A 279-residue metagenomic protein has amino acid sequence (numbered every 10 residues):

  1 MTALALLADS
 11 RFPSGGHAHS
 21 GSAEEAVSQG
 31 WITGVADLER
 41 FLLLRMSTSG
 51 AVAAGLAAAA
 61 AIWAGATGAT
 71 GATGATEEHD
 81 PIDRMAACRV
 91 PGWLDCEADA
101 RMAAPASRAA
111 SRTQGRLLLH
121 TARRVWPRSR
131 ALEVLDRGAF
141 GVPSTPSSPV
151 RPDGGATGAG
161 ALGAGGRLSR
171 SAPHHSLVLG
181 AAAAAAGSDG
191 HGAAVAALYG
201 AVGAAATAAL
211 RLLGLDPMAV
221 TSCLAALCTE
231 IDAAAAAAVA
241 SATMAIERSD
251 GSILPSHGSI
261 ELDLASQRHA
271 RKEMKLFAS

Functional and structural regions predicted by a protein language model:
M1-G68, E77-P143, L162-S279: Metal- and O2-centered redox machinery and metal/ROS homeostasis
T67-T70, T157: Long low-complexity, repeat-rich segments biased toward Pro/Ser/Thr/Ala that often serve as propeptides
T73-G74: Glycine-centered signal
S144-S148: Serine residues within intrinsically disordered or low-complexity segments
R151-A164: Compositionally biased, low-complexity flexible segments
